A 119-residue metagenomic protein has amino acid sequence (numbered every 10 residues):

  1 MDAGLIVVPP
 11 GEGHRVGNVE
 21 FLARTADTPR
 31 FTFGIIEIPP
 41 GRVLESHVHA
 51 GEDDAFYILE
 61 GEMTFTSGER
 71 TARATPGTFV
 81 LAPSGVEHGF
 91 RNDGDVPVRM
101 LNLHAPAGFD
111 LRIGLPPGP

Functional and structural regions predicted by a protein language model:
M1-F31, E45, L115-P119: A short, N-terminal "cap"/entry segment at the start of jelly-roll beta-barrel domains of the cupin/DSBH fold
R15, R30-T32, R91-P119: Double-stranded beta-helix
G34-H49: Conserved short histidine dyad/triad with adjacent acidic residue
P40, G51-E52, R70, V86-E87 (+2 more regions): A generic "binding-loop/recognition-motif" signal
S46, F65-T66, A82, H88-G94 (+1 more regions): Short beta-strand His + acidic residue motifs that chelate non-heme Fe in jelly-roll/DSBH and cupin folds
G51-M63: Glycine- and acidic-residue-biased ligand/ion/polar-headgroup-sensing regions
E69-S84: Short acidic-glycine-tyrosine-enriched beta hairpin
